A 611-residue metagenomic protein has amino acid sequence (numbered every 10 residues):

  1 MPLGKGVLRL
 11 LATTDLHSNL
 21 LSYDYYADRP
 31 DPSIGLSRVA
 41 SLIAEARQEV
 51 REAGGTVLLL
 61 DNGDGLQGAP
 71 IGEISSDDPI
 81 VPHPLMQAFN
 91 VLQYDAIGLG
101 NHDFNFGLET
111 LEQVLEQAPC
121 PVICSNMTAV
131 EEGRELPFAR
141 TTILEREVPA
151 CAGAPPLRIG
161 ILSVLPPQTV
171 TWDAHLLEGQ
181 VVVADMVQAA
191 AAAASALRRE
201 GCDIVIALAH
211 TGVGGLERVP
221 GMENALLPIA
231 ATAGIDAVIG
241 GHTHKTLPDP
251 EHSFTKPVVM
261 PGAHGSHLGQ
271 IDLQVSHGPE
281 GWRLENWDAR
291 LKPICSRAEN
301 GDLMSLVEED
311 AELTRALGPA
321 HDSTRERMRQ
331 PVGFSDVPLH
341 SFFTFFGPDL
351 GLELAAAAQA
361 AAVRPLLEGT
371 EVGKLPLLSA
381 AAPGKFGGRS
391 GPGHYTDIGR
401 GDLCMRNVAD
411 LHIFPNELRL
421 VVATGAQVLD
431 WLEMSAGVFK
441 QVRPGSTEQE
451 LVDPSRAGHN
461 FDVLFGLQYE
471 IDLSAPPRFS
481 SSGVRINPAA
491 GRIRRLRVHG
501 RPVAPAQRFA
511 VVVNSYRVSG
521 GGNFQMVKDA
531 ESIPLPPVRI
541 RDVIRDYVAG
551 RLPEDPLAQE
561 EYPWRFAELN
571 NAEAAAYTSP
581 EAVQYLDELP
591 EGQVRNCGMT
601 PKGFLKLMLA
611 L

Functional and structural regions predicted by a protein language model:
M1-S296, G351-A358, L367-T370, L377 (+2 more regions): Acidic, metal/ion-coordinating pockets
L3-L42, W172-D173, E178-V181, G262-L611: Catalytic centers of hydrolytic enzymes
